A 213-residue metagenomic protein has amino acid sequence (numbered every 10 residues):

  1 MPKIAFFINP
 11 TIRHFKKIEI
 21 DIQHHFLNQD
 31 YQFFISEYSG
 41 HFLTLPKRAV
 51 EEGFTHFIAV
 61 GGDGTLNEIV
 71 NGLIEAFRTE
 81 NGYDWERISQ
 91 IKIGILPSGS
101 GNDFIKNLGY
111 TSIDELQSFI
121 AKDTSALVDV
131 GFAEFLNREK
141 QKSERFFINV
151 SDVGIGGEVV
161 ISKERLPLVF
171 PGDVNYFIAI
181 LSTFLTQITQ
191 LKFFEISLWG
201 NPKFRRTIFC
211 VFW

Functional and structural regions predicted by a protein language model:
M1-V60, T65-N67, N71-R78: ATP/NTP phosphate-donor binding region
F7, R13-K16, E75-C210: Catalytic core of DAGKc-family lipid kinases
